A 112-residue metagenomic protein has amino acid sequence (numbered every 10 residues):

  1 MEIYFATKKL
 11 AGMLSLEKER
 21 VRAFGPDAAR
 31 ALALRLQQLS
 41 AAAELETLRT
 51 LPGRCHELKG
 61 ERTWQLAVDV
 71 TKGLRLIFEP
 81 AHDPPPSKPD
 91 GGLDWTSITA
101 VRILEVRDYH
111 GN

Functional and structural regions predicted by a protein language model:
M1-Q37: Arg/Lys-rich, positively charged N-terminal/basic patches that mediate binding to nucleic acids
E2, A11, V21, L45 (+2 more regions): Generic secondary-structure boundary/loop-capping signal
Y4, G12-M13, Q38, E57-E61 (+1 more regions): Lipid interaction determinants
S15, E44, D83: Residue-level marker of positions within ordered structural domains that often coincide with functionally constrained
L34, G53, E61-T63, T71-G73 (+1 more regions): Short connector loops at helix/strand junctions that flank enzyme active sites, especially segments positioning acidic
A43-L66: A short, surface-exposed loop/turn module that caps and links secondary-structure elements
V68-N112: Enriched for short, Lys/Arg-rich terminal
